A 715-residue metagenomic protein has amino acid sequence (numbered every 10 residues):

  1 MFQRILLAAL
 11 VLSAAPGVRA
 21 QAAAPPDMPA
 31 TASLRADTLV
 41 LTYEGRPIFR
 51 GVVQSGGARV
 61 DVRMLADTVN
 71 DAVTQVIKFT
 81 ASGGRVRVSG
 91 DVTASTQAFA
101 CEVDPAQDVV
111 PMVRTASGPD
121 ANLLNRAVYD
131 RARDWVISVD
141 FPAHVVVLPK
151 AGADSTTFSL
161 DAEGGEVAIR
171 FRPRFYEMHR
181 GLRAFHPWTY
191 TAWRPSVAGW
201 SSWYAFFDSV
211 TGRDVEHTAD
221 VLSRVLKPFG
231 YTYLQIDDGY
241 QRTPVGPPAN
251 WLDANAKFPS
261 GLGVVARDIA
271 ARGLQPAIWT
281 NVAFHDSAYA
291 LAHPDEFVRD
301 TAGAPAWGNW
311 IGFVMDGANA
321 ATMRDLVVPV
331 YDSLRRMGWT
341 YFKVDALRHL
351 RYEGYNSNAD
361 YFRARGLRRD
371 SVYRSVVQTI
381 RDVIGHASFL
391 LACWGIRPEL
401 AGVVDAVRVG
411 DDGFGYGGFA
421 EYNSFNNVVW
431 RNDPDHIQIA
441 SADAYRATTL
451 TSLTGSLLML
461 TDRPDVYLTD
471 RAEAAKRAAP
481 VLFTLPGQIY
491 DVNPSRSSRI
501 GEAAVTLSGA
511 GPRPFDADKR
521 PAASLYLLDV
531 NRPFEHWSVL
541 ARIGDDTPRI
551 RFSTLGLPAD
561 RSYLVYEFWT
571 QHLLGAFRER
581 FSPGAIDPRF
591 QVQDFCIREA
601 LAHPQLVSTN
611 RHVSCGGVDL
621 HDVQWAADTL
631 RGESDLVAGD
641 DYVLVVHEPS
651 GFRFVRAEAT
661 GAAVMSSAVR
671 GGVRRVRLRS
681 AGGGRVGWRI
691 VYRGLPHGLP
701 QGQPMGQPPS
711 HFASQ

Functional and structural regions predicted by a protein language model:
I5-A14: Sec-dependent N-terminal signal peptides
A20-Q21, A32-S33, S82-G83, S117-L123 (+6 more regions): Carbohydrate-interacting/catalytic domains
P25, P29-A32, A36-V76, S89 (+7 more regions): Non-catalytic C-terminal accessory domains or segments of carbohydrate-active enzymes
P25-T232, A256, Y341: Carbohydrate-recognition beta-sandwich/jelly-roll modules in extracellular/periplasmic carbohydrate-active proteins
L41, A198-S201, G366-L601: Active-site-proximal substrate-binding groove within the catalytic cores of carbohydrate-active enzymes
V113-T115, D120-L123, V128, P228-A444 (+2 more regions): Aromatic- and carboxylate-enriched substrate-binding clefts and catalytic-loop regions of carbohydrate-active enzymes
